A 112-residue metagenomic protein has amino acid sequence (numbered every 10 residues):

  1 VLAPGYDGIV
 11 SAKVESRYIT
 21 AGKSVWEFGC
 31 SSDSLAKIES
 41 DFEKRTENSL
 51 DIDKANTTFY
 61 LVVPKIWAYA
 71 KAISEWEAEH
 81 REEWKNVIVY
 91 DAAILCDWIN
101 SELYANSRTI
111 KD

Functional and structural regions predicted by a protein language model:
V1-D112: Mixed-charge (Asp/Glu-Lys/Arg
